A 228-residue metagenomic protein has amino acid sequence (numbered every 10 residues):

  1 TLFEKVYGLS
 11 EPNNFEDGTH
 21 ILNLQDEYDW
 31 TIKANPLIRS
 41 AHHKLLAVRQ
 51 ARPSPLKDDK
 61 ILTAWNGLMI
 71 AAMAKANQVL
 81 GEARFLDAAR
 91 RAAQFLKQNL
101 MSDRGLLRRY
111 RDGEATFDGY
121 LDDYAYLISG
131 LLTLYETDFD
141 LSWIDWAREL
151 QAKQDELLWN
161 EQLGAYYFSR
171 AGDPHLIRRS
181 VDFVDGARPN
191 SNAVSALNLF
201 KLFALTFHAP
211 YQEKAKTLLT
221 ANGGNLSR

Functional and structural regions predicted by a protein language model:
T1-R228: Glycan-recognition and catalytic cores of secretory/periplasmic carbohydrate-active enzymes
